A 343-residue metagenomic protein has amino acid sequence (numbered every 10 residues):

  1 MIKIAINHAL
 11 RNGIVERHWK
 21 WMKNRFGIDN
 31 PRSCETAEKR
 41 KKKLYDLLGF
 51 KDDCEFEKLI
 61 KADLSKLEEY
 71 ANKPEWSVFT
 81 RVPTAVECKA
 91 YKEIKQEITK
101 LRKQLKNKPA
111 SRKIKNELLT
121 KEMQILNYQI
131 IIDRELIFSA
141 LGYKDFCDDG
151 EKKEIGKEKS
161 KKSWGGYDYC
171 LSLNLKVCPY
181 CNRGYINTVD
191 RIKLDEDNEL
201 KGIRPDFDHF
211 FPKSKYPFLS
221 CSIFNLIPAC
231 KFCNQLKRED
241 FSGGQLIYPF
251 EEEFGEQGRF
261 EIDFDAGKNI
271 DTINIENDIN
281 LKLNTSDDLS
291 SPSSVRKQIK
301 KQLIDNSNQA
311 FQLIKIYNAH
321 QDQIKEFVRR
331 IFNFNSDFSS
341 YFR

Functional and structural regions predicted by a protein language model:
M1-E158: N-terminal accessory alpha/beta regions
H18, H209, N234: Histidine-centered active-site/metal-ligand motif
L136-I137, W164-N174, F218-I223: Short, flexible, mixed-charge glycine/proline-rich loop motifs that serve as phosphate/nucleic-acid-contacting
K159-S160, D208: Short linear interaction motifs
L175-V177, D206, A229: The −1 position to Zn-ligating cysteines in a subset of zinc-ribbon hairpins
K176-R183, F232: Short, cysteine/histidine-rich loop/knuckle motifs that typically chelate Zn2+
N182-N225, E239-S242, Y248-E256: Histidine-centered nuclease catalytic patch
C221-F342: Domain-exit/linker segments immediately C-terminal to small folded modules
